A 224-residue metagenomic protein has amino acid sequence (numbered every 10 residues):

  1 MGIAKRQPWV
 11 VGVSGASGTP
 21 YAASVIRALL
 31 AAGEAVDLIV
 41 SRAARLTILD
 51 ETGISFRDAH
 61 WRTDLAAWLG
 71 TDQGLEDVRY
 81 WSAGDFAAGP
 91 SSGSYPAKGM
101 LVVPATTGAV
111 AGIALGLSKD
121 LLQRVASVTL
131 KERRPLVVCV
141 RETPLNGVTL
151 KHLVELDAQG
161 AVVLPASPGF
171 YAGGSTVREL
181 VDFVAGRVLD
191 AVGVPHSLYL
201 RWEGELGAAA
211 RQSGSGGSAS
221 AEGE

Functional and structural regions predicted by a protein language model:
M1-L136, T143-E224: A cross-family phosphate/adenosyl-ligand binding-site feature
